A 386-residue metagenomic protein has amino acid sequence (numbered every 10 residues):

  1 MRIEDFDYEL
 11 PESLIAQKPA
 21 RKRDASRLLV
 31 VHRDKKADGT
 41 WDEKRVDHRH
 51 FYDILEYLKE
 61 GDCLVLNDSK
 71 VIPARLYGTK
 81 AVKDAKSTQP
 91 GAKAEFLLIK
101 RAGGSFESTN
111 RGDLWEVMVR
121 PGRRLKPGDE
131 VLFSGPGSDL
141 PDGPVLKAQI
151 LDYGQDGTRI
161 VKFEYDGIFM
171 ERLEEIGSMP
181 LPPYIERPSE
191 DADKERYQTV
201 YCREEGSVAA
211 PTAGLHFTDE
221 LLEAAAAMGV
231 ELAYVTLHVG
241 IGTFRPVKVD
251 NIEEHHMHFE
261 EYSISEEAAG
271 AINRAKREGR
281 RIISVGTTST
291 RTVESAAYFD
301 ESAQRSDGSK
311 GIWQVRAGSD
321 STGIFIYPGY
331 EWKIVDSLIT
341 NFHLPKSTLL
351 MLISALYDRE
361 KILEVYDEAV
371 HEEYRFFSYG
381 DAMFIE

Functional and structural regions predicted by a protein language model:
M1-E386: Surface-exposed, charge/polar-rich loops and edge strands
